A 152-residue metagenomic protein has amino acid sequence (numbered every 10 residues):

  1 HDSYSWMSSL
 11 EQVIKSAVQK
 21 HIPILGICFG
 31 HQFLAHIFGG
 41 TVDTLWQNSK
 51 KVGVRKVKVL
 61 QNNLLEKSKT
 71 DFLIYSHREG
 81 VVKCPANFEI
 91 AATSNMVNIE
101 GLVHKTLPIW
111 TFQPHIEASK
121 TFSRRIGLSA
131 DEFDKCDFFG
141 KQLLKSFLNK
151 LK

Functional and structural regions predicted by a protein language model:
H1-L25: Flexible gly/pro-rich beta->alpha loop and the following alpha-helix that scaffold active-site loops
H1-S3, L34-I37, P85, T121-S123: Short glycine-/acidic-enriched loop or helix-start segments at secondary-structure transitions that form or flank
W6-E11, V42-D43, A91-A92, G127-A130: Glycine-rich, phosphate-binding/catalytic loops in enzymes
L10-I14, L45, F147: Generic hydrophobic alpha-helical segments
A17-T41: Catalytic nucleophile loop
Q19, K58-K152: Amide-donor transfer/coupling interface in amidating biosynthetic enzymes
H36-F72: A conserved active-site-flanking secondary-structure segment within enzyme catalytic domains
